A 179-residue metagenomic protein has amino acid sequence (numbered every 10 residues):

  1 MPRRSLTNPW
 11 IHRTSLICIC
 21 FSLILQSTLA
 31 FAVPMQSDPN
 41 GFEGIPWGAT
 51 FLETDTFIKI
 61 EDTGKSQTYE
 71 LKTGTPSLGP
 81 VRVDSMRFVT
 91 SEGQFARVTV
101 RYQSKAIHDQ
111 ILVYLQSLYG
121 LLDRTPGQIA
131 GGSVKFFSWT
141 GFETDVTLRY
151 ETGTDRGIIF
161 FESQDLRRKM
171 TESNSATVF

Functional and structural regions predicted by a protein language model:
M1-I11: N-terminal secretory signal peptides that target proteins for export/translocation
R3, A32-L71, T99-F179: Non-cytosolic coordination micro-motifs
S15-Q26: Bacterial N-terminal signal peptides
G74-E92: Short, compositionally biased low-complexity segments enriched in polar/charged residues
Q94-A96: Short beta-rich binding modules
